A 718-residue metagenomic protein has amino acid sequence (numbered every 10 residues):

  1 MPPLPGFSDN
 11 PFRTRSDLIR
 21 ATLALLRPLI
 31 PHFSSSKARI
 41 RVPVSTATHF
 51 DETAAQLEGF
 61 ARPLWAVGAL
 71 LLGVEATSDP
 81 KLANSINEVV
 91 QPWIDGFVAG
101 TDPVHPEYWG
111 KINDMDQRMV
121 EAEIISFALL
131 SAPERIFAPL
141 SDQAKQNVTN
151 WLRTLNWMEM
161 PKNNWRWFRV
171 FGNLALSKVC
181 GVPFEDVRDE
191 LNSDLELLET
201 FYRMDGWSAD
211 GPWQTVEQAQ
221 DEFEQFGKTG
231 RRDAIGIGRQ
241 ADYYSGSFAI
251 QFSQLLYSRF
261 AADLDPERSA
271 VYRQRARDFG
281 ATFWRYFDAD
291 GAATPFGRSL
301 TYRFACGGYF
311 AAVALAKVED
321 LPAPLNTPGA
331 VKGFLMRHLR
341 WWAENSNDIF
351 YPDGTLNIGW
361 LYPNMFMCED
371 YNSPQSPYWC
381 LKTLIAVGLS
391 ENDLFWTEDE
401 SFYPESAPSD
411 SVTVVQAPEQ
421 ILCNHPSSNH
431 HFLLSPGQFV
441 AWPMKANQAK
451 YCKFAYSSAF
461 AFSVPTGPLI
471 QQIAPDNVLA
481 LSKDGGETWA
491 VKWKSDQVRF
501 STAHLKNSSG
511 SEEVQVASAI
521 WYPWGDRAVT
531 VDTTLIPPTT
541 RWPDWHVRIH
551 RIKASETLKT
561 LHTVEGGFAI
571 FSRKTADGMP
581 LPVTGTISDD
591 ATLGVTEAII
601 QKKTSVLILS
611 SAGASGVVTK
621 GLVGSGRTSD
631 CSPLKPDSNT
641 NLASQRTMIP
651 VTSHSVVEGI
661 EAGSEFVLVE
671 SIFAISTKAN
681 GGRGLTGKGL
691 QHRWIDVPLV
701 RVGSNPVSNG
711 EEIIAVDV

Functional and structural regions predicted by a protein language model:
M1-E58, Q91, D95-G96: Low-complexity, Ser/Thr/Pro/Gly-enriched N-terminal "stalk/linker" regions
Q56-E58, V414-Q416, P543-W545: Short, surface-exposed loop/turn motifs at beta-strand boundaries within globular domains
Q56-L57, L64-V74, A83-A312: Aromatic-lined, polymer-binding surfaces characteristic of secreted/periplasmic polysaccharide-degrading enzymes
D79-L82, I86, P139, Q143-Q146 (+1 more regions): Short linear, low-complexity motifs centered on an aromatic residue
V104-Y108, A289-P295, T301-P443: Carbohydrate-active enzyme catalytic cores, enriched for enzymes that act on polyanionic acidic polysaccharides
E267-R268, R298, A323-V331, D393-S401 (+3 more regions): Composition- and surface-driven signal marking solvent-exposed, interaction-prone regions in large proteins
E405-K506, W521: Low-complexity, glycine/alanine/valine/leucine- and proline-rich hydrophobic stretches
L469-Q472, N477-V718: Extended repeat-based interaction scaffolds and adjacent low-complexity, acidic/S/T/P-biased segments that form broad
